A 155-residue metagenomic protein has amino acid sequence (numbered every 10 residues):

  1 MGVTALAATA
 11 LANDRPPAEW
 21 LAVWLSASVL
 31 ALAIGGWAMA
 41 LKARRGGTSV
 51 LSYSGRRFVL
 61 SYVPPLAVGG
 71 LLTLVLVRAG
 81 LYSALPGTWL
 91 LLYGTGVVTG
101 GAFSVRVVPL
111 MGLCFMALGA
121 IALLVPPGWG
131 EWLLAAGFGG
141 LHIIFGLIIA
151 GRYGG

Functional and structural regions predicted by a protein language model:
M1, W24-A31, Y62, P86-W89 (+4 more regions): Hydrophobic alpha-helical transmembrane segments of polytopic
M1-A8, A31-G35, L66-G70, Y93 (+4 more regions): Helical transmembrane-bundle signal
M1-L74: Selected alpha-helical membrane-embedding segments in polytopic membrane proteins
A10-D14, L41-K42, V75-A79, F103 (+2 more regions): Helix-loop junctions at the membrane-solvent interface of multi-pass transporters, primarily the C-terminal
R15-L21, L76-L85, P126-E131: Membrane-helix interface and helix-disruption motif detector
G35-Y53, T95-F103, F145-Y153: C-terminal ends of transmembrane helices
V50-M111: Membrane-proximal helix-loop-helix units in multi-pass membrane proteins
T99-G155: Terminal transmembrane helical module of multi-pass membrane proteins
